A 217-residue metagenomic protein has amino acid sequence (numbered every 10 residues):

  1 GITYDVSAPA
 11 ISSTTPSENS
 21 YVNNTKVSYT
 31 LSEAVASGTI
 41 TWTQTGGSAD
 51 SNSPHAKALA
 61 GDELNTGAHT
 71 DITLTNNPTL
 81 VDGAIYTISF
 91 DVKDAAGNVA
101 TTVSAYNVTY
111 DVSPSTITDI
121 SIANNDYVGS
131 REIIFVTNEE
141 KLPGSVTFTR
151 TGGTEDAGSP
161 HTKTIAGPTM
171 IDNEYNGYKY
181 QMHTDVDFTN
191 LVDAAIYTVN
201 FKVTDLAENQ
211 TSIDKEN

Functional and structural regions predicted by a protein language model:
G1-P9, S104-T116, D205, D214-N217: Flexible, low-complexity linkers/stalks enriched in Thr/Pro that connect modular domains
S12-V22, T118-V128: Short, solvent-exposed loop/edge segments of extracellular or virion-exposed proteins
N23-V27, G129-I133: Structural beta-strand segments of beta-rich domains
L31-S37, T137-P143: Short proline/glycine-enriched turn/loop motifs at strand-loop junctions of beta-rich domains
S51-L64, A157-E174: Solvent-exposed serine/threonine-rich low-complexity stretches and specific carbohydrate-binding patches
L64-A84, A96, M170-A195: Signal that preferentially marks extracellular ectodomain short beta-strand elements of beta-sandwich modules
F90-V92, F201-V203: Conserved structural position at the C-terminal beta-strand of extracellular beta-sandwich adhesion modules
A96-T102, A207-I213: Short, exposed coil/turn segments at beta-strand boundaries within extracellular/luminal domains
